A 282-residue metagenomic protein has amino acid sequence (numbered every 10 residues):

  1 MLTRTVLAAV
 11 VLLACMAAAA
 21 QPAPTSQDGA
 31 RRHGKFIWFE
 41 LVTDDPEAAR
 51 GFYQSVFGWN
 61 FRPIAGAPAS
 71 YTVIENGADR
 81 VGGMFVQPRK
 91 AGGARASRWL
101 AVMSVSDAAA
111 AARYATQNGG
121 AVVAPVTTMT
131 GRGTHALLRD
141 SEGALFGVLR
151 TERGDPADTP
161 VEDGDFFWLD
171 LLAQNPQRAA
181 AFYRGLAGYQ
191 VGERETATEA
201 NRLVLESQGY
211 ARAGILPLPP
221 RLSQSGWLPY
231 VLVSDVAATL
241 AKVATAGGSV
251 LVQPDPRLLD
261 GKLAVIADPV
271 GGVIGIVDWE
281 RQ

Functional and structural regions predicted by a protein language model:
M1-R4: Positively charged n-region of N-terminal signal peptides that target proteins for export
V6-A17: Bacterial N-terminal signal peptides
Q21-R31, T116-F167, L171, E193-Q208 (+3 more regions): Vicinal oxygen chelate
A23, A65-R150, T159: Active-site-adjacent scaffolding segments
K35-D44, T72-E75, K90-Y114, T134-R139 (+3 more regions): Vicinal oxygen chelate
E40-D79, Q117, V123-L137, S141 (+3 more regions): Core segments of cupin and vicinal oxygen chelate
A49, W59-F61, D79-G82, G92 (+9 more regions): Short loop/beta submotifs within extracellular cysteine-rich repeat domains
I64, V86-Q87, R194, L218: Short beta-strand micro-motifs enriched in acidic
